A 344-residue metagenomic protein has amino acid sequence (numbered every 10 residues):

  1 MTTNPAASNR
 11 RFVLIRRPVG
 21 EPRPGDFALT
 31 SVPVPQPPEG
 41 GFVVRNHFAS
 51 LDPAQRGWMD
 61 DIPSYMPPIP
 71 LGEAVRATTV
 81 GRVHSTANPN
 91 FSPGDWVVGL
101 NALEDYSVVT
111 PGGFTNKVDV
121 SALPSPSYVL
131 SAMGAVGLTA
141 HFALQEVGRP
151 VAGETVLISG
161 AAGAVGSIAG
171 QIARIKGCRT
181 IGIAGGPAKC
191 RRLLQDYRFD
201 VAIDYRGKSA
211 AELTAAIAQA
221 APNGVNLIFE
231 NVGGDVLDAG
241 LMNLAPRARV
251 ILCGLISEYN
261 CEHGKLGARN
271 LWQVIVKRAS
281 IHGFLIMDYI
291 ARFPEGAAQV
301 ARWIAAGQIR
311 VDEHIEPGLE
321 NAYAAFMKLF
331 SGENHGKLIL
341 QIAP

Functional and structural regions predicted by a protein language model:
T2-F12, Q308-I315, Y323-P344: C-terminal capping/lid region of NAD(P)-dependent oxidoreductase domains
P33-L51, M59-L103: Glycine-rich beta-strand-centered segment in the early N-terminal region that forms part of a ligand/cofactor-binding
A77-G81, P89-G160: NAD(P)H dinucleotide-binding glycine-rich loop of Rossmann-like/cofactor-binding domains, especially the beta1-alpha1
V136-T139, A164-V165, V236: Hydrophobic/small residue at the entry helix of a nucleotide-binding pocket
G160-A161, V232: NAD(P)H cofactor-binding loop motif with strongest signal on the N-terminal glycine-rich segment
A162, G170: N-terminal Rossmann NAD(P)H-binding glycine-rich loop of SDR-like oxidoreductase domains
R174-A239, M287: Adenosine-nucleotide cofactor-binding segment
D235-I309, I315, A343-P344: Glycine-rich phosphate-binding loop and adjacent beta-alpha segment of Rossmann(oid) nucleotide-cofactor-binding
